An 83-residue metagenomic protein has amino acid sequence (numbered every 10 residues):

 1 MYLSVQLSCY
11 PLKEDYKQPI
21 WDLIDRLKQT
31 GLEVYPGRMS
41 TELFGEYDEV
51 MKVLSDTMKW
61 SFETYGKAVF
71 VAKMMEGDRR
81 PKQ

Functional and structural regions predicted by a protein language model:
M1-Q83: Charge-rich, low-complexity N-terminal segments
